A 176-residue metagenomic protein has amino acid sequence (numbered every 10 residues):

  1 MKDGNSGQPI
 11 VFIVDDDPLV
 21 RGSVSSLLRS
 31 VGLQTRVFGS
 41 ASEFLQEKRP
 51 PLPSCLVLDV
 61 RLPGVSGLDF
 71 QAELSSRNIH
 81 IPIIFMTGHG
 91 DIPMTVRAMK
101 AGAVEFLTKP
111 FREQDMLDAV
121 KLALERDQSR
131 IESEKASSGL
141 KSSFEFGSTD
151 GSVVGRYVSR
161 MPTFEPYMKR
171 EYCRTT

Functional and structural regions predicted by a protein language model:
M1-F12, P18-L19, S25, L33 (+4 more regions): Non-catalytic signal-transmission and effector/linker regions of two-component phosphorelay proteins
F12, P51-V57, L62: Active-site beta3 strand of CheY-like receiver
R21, P63, T87, D91: The feature encodes the CheY-like receiver
V37-C55: Acidic, metal-coordinating helix/loop segments flanking the phosphotransfer/catalytic sites of two-component signaling
G39-S40, S66-D69: Acidic catalytic/metal-coordinating carboxylates
Q46, L68-I79, R97: Short amphipathic alpha-helix used as the core "switch/output" element in two-component signaling
D91-P93, F111-K121: C-terminal output helix
